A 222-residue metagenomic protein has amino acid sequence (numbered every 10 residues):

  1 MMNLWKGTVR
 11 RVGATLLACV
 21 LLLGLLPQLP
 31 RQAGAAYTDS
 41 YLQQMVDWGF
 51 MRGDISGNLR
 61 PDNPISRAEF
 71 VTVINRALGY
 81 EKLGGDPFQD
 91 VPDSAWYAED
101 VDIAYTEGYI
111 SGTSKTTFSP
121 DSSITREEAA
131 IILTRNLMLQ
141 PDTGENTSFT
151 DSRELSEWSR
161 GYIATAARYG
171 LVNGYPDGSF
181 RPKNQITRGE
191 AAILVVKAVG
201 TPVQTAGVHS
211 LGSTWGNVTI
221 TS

Functional and structural regions predicted by a protein language model:
M2-Y41, V46-E99, T106-E127, L133-R160 (+2 more regions): Feature responds to low-complexity, polar/acidic, surface-exposed segments characteristic of secreted/exported proteins
I163: Active-site/catalytic core of tyrosine-dependent DNA strand-transfer enzymes
I186-E190: Acidic helix/loop microenvironments that form the catalytic cleft of cell-wall polysaccharide enzymes
L194: Aromatic- and glycine-enriched pocket-lining scaffold segments that form the walls of small-molecule binding clefts
